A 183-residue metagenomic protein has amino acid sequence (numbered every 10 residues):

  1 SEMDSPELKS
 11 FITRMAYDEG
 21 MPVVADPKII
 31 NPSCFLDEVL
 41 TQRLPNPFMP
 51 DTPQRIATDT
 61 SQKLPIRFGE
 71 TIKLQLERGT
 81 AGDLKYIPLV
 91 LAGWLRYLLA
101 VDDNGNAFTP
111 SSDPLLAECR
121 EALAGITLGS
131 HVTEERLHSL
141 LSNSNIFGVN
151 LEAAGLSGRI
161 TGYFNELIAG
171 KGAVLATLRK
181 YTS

Functional and structural regions predicted by a protein language model:
S1-S183: Non-transmembrane, aqueous-exposed alpha-helical and coiled segments at domain scale
